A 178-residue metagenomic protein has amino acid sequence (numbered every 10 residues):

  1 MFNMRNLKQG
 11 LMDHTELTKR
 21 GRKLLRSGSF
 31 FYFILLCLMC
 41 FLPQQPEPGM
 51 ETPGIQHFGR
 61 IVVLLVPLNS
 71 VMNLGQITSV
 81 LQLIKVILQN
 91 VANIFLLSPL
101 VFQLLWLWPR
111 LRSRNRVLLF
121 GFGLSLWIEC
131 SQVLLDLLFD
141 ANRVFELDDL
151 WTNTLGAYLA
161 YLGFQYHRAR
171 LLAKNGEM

Functional and structural regions predicted by a protein language model:
F2-R143, Y158-M178: Bulky hydrophobic segments
F145-T154: Membrane-interface transmembrane-helix boundary segments in multi-pass integral membrane proteins
